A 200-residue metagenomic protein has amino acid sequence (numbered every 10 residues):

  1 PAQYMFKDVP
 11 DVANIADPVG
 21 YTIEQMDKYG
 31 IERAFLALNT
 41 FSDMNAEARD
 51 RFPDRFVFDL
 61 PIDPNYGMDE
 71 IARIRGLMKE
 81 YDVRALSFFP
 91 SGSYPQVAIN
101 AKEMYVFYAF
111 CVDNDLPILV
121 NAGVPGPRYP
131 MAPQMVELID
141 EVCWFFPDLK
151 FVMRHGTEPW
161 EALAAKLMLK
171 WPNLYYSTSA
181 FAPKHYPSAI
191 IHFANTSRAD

Functional and structural regions predicted by a protein language model:
P1-L36: An N-terminally biased module of ancient metal coordination in phosphate/nucleic-acid-related enzymes
N14-Q25, Y66-M78, E161: Short, acidic/polar
A16-Y21, D43, M135-E137: Well-ordered, non-membrane alpha-helical segments in soluble/globular domains
T22, N45, R73-I74, I139 (+2 more regions): Generic hydrophobic alpha-helical segments
E24-E32, F52, D113-N114, F145-L149: A structural motif corresponding to the C-terminal end of an alpha-helix and its immediate exit/capping segment
M26, R49-P53, M78, C143 (+2 more regions): N-terminal cationic-hydrophobic initiation segments that often serve targeting/anchoring roles
E32-R33, N39-G126, P130-P133, K170 (+1 more regions): Active-site gating/metal-coordination segments in enzymes
R84-A85, A98-D200: Catalytic pocket-lining loop regions of alpha/beta-barrel enzymes, especially the amidohydrolase/enolase/GH5 lineages
